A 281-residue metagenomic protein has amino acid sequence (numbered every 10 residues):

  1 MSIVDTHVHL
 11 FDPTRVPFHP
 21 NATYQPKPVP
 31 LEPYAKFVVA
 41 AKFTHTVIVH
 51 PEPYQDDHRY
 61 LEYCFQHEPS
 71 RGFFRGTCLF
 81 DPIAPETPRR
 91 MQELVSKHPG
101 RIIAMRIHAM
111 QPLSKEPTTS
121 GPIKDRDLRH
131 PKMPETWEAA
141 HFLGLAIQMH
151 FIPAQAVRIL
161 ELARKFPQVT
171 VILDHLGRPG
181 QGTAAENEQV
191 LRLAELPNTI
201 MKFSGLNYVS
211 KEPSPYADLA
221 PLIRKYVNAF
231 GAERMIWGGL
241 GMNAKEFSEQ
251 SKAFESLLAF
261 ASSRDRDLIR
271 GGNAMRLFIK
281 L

Functional and structural regions predicted by a protein language model:
M1-V4, Q25-H45, K225, F230-R234 (+1 more regions): Mid-to-C-terminal alpha-helical segments outside catalytic/metal-binding sites
M1-Y60, F65-Q66: An N-terminally biased module of ancient metal coordination in phosphate/nucleic-acid-related enzymes
V4-V8, H45-V49, F74-C78, I103-I107 (+4 more regions): Hydrophobic faces of well-ordered beta-strands that scaffold small-molecule active sites in alpha/beta enzyme cores
H7, V38, L61, A140 (+5 more regions): Conserved, mostly hydrophobic/aromatic
P28-F37, A84-K97, A185-E186: Short, acidic/polar
Q55-A154, E161, I200-L206, P213 (+1 more regions): Active-site gating/metal-coordination segments in enzymes
I159-L160, G182-N187, K211-P221, G241-S256: Histidine/acidic-residue-rich catalytic or RNA/ligand-binding cores of hydrolases and nuclease-related proteins
N187-F230, M235: Aromatic-anchored helix/helix-loop segment that forms the rim or "lid" of small-molecule/cofactor binding pockets
